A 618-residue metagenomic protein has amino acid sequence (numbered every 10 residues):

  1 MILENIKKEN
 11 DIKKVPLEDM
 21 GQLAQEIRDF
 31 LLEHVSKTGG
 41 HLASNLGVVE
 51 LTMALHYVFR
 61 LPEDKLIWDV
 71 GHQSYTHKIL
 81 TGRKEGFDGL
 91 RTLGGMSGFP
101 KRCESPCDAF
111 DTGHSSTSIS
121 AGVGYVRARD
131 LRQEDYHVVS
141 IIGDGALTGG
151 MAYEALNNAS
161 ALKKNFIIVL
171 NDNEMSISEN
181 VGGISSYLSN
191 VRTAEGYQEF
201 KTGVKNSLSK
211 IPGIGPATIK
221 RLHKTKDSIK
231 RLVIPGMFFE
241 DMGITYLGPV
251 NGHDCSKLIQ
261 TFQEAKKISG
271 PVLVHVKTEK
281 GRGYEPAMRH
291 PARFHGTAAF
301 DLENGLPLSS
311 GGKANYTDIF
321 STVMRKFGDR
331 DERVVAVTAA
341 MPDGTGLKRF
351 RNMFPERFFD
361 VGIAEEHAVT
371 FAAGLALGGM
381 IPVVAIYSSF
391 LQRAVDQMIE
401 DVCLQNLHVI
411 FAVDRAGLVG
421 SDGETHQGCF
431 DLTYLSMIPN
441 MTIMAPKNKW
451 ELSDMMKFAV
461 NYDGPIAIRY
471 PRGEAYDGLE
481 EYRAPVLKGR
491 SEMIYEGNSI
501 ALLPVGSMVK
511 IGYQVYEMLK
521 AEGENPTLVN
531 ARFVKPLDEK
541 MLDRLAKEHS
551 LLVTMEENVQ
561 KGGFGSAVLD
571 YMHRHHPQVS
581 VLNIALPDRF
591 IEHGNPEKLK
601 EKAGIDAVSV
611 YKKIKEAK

Functional and structural regions predicted by a protein language model:
M1-L80, E240, I244-C255, I259 (+1 more regions): N-terminal amphipathic, basic-rich helices that act as targeting or association modules
L3, E174-F320: Long, well-ordered, tryptophan-enriched scaffold segments
H41-L162, Y316, R333-V334, T338-A339 (+1 more regions): Cofactor-binding active-site loop characterized by glycine-rich and histidine/acidic residues
K65, T278-L391, Q397-L407, G464 (+3 more regions): Non-catalytic terminal/interface segments that mediate subunit docking, oligomerization, and allosteric communication
T218-P286, H408-V413, L432-E481, A607-K618: Structural signature of the thiamine diphosphate
Q260-Q263, H295-G296, G305, N315-R330 (+4 more regions): Glycine-/acidic-rich phosphate or pyrophosphate-binding loops and their flanking alpha/beta elements
A299-E303, P307-G312, G420-D422, T442 (+1 more regions): Peripheral docking tails and interdomain loops at the edges of cofactor- or intermediate-handling domains
D360-V361, Y513-L545: Generic long, charged, amphipathic alpha-helical segments
